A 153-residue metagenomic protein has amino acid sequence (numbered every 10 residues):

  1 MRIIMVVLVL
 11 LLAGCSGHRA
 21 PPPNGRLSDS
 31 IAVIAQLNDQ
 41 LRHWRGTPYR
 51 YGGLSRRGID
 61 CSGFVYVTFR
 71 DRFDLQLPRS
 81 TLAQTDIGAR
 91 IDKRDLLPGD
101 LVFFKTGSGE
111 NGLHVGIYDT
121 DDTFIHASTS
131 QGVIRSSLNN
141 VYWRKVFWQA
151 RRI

Functional and structural regions predicted by a protein language model:
M1-C15: Sec-dependent bacterial lipoprotein signal peptides
L12-V33: Bacterial Sec signal peptide processing site at the extreme N-terminus
P23-D29, L75-R135: ...with weaker cross-activation on analogous glycine-rich loops/strands in unrelated enzymes
A32-D39, F124: A structural motif
R42-G58, L77-R79: Active-site nucleophile-His-acid catalytic modules used for acyl/amide transfer and hydrolysis across diverse enzymes
R56-F69: Active-site nucleophilic cysteine motif
N140-I153: Glycine- and charge-enriched low-complexity intrinsically disordered segments
